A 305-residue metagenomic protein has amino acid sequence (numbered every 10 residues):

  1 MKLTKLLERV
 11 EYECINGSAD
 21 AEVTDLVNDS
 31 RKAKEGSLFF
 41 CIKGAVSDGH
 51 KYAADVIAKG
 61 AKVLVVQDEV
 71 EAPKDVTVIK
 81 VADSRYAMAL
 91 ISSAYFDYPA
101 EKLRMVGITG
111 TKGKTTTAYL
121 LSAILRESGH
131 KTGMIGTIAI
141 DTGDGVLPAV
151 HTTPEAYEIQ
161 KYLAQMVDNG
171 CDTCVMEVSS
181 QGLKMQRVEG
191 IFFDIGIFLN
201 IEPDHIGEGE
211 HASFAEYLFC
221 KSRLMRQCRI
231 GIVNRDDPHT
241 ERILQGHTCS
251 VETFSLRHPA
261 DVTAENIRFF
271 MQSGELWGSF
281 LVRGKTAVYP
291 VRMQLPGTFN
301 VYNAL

Functional and structural regions predicted by a protein language model:
M1-L90, P238, P296-Y302: N-terminal leader/targeting and accessory segments in enzymes
L6, S37, V56, I91 (+9 more regions): Residue-level signal for inorganic ion chemistry
D25-N28, G60-Q67, V175-M176, I230-R235 (+1 more regions): Short, hydrophobic beta-strand segments that form beta-sheet elements in well-ordered domains
A33-K34, D68-V76, D141-G143, Q186-F192 (+1 more regions): Short loop/helix-cap segments at secondary-structure boundaries that form the rim of catalytic
E71-D75, N169, D194-L305: Acidic, Mg2+-coordinating active-site environments of NTP-dependent enzymes
S93-I140, G145: Walker A (P-loop) phosphate-binding motif
V146-A156, D204-A212: Flexible beta-alpha connector loops of hexameric P-loop NTPases
V150-S179: Conserved nucleotide-sensing/catalytic segment adjacent to the nucleotide-binding pocket in NTP-handling enzymes
